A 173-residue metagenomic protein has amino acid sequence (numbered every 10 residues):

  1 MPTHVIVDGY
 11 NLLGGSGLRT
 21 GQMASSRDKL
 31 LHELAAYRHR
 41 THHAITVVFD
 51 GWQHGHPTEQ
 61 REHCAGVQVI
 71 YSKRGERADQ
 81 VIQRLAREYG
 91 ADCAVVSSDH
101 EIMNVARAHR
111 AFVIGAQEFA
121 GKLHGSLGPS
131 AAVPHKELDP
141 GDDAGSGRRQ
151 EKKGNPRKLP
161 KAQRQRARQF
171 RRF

Functional and structural regions predicted by a protein language model:
P2-V5, N11-F173: Nuclease catalytic cores that cleave nucleic-acid phosphodiester bonds, predominantly acidic two-metal-ion
